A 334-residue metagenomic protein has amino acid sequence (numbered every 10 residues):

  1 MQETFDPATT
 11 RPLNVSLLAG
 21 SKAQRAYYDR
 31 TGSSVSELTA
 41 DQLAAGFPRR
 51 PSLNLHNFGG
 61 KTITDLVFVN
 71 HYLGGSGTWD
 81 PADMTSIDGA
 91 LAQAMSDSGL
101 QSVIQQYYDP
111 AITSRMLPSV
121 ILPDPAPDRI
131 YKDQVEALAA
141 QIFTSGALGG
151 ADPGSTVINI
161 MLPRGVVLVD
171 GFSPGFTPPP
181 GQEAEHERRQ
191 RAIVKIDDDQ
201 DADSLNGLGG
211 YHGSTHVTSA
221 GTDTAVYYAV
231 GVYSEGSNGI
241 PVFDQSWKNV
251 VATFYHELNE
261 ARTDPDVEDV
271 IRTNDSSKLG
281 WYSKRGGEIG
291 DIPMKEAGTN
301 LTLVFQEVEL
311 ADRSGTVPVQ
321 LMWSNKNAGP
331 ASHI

Functional and structural regions predicted by a protein language model:
Q2-T144: N-terminal carbohydrate-binding/catalytic regions of secreted carbohydrate-active enzymes
G59, V67-V69, V157-R164, E260: Mobile, glycine-rich extracellular loop/lid and propeptide segments that shape or gate substrate/ligand access
T64-F68, P153-I158, D223-Y227, W247: Loop/turn elements at helix/coil->beta-strand transitions in domains of secreted/extracellular proteins
N70, A252-P265: Active-site recognition of the HExxH zinc-binding catalytic motif
Y72-S76, L162-V166, V232-E235: Short, flexible loop/turn elements at secondary-structure junctions
P81-M84, D170-G175, D264-D266: Short, solvent-exposed loop/turn and secondary-structure capping segments
I112-S214: Active-site-proximal segments of metallohydrolase catalytic domains
P179-K248, D264-I334: Metalloprotease/metallohydrolase-associated module, dominated by Zn2+-dependent proteases
